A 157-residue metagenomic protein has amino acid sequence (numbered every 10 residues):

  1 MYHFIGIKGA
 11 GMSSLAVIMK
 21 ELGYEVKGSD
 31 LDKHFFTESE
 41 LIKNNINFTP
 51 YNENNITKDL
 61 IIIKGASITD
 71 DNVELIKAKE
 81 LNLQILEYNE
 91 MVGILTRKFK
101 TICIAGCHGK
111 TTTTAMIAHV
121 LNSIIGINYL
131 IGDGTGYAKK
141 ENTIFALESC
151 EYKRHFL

Functional and structural regions predicted by a protein language model:
M1-E87, M91: N-terminal leader/targeting and accessory segments in enzymes
I18, Y24, I56-T57, D70-L157: Phosphate-binding loop of NTP-binding sites
